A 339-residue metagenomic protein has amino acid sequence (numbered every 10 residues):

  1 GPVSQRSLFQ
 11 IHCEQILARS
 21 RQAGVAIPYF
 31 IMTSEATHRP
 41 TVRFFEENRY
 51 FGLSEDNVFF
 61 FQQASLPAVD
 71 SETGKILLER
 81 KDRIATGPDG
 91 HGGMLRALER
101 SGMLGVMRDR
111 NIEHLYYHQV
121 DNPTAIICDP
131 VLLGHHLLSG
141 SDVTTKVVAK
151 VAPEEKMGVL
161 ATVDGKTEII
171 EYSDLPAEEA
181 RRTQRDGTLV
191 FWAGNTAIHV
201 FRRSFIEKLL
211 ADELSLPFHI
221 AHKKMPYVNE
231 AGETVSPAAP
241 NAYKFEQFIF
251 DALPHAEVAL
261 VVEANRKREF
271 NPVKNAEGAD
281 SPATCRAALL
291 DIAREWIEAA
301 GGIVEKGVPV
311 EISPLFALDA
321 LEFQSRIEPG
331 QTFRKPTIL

Functional and structural regions predicted by a protein language model:
G1-D56, P67, I76-A97, L104-G105 (+3 more regions): N-terminal glycine-rich phosphate-binding loop and ensuing alpha1 helix
P28-F30, F59, T144, L260: A structural signal for isolated positions on well-ordered beta-strands in alpha/beta enzyme cores
T33-T37, F60-G74, K150-K156: Short, conserved secondary-structure transition motifs
L53-P67, T145-K150, K223-M225: A generic structural motif
A97-R100, P153: Preference for short coil/turn "hinge" residues that link or interrupt alpha-helices
R108-Y116, T124-C128, L132-I303, G307: Catalytic core of tubulin tyrosine ligase-like
V120: Short acidic donor-binding/metal-coordinating loop in glycosyltransferase active sites
